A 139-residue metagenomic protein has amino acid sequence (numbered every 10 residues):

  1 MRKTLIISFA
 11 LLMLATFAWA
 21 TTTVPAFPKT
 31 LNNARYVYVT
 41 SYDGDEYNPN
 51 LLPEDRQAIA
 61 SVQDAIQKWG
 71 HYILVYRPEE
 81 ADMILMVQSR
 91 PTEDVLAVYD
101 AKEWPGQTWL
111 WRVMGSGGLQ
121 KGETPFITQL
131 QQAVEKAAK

Functional and structural regions predicted by a protein language model:
M1-F9: Bacterial N-terminal signal peptides that target proteins for export
K3, A15, A20-T22: Intrinsically disordered/low-complexity terminal segments and short unstructured peptides
S8-T16: Bacterial N-terminal signal peptides
W19-K68, W104-G118, A133-K139: A structural "domain/chain start" motif
N33, Y76-A81, E103-W104: A short, structured loop/turn motif at beta-sheet edges
V39-S41, Q67, I73-A97: A short, hydrophobic beta-strand-centered structural micro-motif
M83-K139: Amphipathic beta-strand/beta-sheet edge segments enriched in Tyr/Trp
